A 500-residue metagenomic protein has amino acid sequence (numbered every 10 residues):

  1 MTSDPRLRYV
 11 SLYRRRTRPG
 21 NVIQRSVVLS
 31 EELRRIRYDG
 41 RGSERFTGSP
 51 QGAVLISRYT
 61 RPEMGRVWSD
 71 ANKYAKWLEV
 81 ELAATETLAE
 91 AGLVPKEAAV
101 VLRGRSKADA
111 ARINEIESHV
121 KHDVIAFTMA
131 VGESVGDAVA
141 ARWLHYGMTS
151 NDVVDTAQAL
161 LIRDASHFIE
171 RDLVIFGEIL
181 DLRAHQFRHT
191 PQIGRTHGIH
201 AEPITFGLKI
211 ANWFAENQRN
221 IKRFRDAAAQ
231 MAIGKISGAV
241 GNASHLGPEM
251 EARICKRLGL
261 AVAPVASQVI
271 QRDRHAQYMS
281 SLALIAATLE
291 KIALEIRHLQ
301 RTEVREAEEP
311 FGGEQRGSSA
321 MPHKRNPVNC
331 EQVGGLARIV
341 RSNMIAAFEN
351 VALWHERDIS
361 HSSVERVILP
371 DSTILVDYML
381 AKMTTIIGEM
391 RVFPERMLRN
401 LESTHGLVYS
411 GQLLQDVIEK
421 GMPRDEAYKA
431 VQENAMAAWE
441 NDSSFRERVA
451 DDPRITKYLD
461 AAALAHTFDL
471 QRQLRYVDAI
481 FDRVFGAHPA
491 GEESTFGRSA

Functional and structural regions predicted by a protein language model:
R25, L33: Cationic, low-complexity basic patches in intrinsically disordered or flexible, solvent-exposed regions
E44-A243, G247-R253, V262, Q315-S318 (+3 more regions): A helix-coil-helix interface module used to build multimeric assemblies and to scaffold catalytic/cofactor sites
A261-L282, I359, S363, L413-D416: Amphipathic, heptad-repeat alpha-helical segments used for oligomerization and assembly
H275-R297, Q315-E349, W354-P370: A conserved active-site cap/scaffold subdomain adjacent to cofactor or substrate pockets
I339-K420: Long, amphipathic alpha-helical stalk/connector segments used for oligomerization, subunit docking, or mechanical
G411-R454: C-terminal hydrophobic structural anchor segments that stabilize assembly/packing rather than catalytic chemistry
